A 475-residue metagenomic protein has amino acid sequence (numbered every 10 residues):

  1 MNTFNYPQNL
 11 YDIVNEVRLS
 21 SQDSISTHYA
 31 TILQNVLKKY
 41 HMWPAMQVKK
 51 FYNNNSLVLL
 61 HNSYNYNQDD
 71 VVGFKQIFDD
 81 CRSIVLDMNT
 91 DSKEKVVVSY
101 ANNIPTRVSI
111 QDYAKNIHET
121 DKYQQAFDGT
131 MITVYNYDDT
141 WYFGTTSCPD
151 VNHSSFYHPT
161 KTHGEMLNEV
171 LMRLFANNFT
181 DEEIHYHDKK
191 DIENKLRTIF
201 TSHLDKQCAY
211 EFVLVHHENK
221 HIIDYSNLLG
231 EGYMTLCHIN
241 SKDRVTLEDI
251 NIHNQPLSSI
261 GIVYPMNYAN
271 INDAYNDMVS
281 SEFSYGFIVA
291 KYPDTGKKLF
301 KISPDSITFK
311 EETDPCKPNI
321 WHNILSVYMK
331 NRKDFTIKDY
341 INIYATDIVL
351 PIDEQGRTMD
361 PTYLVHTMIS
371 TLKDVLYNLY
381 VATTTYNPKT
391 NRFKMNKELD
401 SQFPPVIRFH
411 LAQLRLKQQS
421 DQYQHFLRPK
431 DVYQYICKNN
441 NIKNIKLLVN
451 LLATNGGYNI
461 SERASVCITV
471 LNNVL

Functional and structural regions predicted by a protein language model:
N2-L475: Core nucleotide-handling region used for phosphoryl-transfer chemistry
